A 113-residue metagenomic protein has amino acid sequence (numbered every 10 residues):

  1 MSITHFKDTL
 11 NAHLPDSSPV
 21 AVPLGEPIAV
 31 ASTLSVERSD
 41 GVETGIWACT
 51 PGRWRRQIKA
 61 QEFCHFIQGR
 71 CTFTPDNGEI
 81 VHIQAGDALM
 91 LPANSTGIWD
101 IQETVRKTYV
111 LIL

Functional and structural regions predicted by a protein language model:
M1-G41: A short, N-terminal "cap"/entry segment at the start of jelly-roll beta-barrel domains of the cupin/DSBH fold
E37-I58, P92-A93: Conserved short histidine dyad/triad with adjacent acidic residue
G45-I46, W54-K59, P75, V81-H82 (+1 more regions): Short histidine-centered beta-strand/loop micro-motifs that create catalytic or ligand/metal-coordination sites
C49, I58-F73: Short, conserved beta-strand element in jelly-roll/cupin
T50, E79, S95, T104-V105: A generic "binding-loop/recognition-motif" signal
R56, F73, K107-Y109: Short hydrophobic/aromatic-rich beta-strand segments that constitute the beta-sheet cores of beta-sandwich/beta-barrel
G78-A93: Short acidic-glycine-tyrosine-enriched beta hairpin
G97, E103-L113: A short hydrophobic beta-strand segment most commonly corresponding to one strand of the jelly-roll/cupin
